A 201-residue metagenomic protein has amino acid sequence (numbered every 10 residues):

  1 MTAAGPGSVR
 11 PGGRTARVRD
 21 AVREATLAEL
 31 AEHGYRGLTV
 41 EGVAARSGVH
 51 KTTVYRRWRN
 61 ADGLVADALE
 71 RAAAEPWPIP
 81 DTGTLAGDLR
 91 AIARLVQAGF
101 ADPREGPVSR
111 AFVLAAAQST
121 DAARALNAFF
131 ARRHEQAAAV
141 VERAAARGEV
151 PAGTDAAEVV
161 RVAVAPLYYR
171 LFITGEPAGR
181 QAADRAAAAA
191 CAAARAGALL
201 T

Functional and structural regions predicted by a protein language model:
M1-P6, A91, E135, A139 (+2 more regions): C-terminal peripheral helix-coil segments that are non-catalytic and often amphipathic
M1-R46, T52, G63: Basic, helix-initiating cap at the start of DNA-binding domains
V22, G37, N60-V65, E75-P76 (+1 more regions): Short amphipathic alpha-helical segment with a characteristic S/N-K-E followed by hydrophobic residues
H33, N60, A115-A122: Short loop-to-helix capping motifs
W77-G106: Hydrophobic alpha-helical connector segments
R94-F100, S109-Q118, A187-A194: Helix-loop "lid/cap" segments that line or gate small-molecule binding pockets
A101, P107, T120-A146, A157: Amphipathic alpha-helical packing segments from all-alpha helical-bundle domains
